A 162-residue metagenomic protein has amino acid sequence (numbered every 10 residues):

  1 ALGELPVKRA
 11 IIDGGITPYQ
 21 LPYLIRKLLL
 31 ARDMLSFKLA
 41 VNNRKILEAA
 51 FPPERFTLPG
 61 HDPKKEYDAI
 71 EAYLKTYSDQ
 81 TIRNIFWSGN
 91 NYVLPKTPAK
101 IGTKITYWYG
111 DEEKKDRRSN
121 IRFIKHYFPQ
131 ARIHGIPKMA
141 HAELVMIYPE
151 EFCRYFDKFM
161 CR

Functional and structural regions predicted by a protein language model:
L2, P6-L39: Flexible "cap/lid" loop of the alpha/beta hydrolase fold
L21-P22, N43-A99: Conserved alpha/beta-hydrolase catalytic His-Asp/Glu region
T97-G102, H126-F128: Short, conserved loop/helix-junction motifs that constitute active-site signature segments in enzyme catalytic cores
I101, Y107-Y109: Short beta-strand/loop motif that positions the catalytic acidic residue of the alpha/beta-hydrolase fold
K114-N120: Conserved alpha/beta-hydrolase "acid-adjacent" motif
I136-C153: Catalytic histidine-centered segment of alpha/beta-hydrolase-like enzymes
R154-R162: C-terminal alpha-helix
